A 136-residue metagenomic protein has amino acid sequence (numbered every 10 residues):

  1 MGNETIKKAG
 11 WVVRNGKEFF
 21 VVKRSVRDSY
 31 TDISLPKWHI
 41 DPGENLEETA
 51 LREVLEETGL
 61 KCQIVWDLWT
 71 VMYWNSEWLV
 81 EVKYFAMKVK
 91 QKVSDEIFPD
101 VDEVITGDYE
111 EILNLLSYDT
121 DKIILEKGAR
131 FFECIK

Functional and structural regions predicted by a protein language model:
M1-L35, W66: N-terminal strand-loop-strand
E4, F19-F20, T31, R52 (+3 more regions): Residue-level marker of intrinsically disordered, low-complexity segments enriched for small/polar residues
G16, K90, R130: Residue-level marker of positions within ordered structural domains that often coincide with functionally constrained
W38-Q63, V71-I124: Unchanged
K127-C134: C-terminal alpha-helix
